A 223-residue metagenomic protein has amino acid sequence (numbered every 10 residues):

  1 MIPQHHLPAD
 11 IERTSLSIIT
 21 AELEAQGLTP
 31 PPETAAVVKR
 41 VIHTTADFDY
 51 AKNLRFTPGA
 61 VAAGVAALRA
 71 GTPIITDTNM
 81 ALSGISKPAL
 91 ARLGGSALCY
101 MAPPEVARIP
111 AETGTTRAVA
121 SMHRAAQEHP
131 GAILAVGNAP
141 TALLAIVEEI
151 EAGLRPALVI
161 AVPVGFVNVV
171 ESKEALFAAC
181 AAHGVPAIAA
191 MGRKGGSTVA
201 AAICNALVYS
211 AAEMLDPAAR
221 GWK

Functional and structural regions predicted by a protein language model:
M1-P73: Electropositive, gly/pro-rich neighborhoods at or near active sites that engage anionic ligands
I18-T29, T44-F48, A67-G71, P88 (+4 more regions): Change "in soluble alpha/beta enzymes" to "in soluble alpha/beta proteins
A51-E105: Active-site cofactor/substrate anionic-group-binding motifs, chiefly glycine- and Lys/Arg-rich phosphate-binding loops
D77, V159-A161, I203: Buried hydrophobic positions in well-ordered alpha/beta secondary-structure cores of metabolic enzymes
A81-G84, P140-I146, F166-V170, G196-A200: Short glycine/serine/threonine-rich phosphate/pyrophosphate-binding segments that cradle anionic phosphate groups
L90-H129: Long, charge-dense
E128, A142-V159, N168-E171, L176-A178: Feature captures the catalytic cores and cofactor-binding loops of soluble hydro-lyases/lyases that act on carboxylate
V167-K223: C-terminal functional extensions of proteins
